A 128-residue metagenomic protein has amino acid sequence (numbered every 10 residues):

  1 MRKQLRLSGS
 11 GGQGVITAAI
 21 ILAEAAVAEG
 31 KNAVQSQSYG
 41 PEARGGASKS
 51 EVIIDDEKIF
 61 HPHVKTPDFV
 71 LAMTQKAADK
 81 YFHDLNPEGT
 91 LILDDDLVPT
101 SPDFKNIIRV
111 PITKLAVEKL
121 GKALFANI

Functional and structural regions predicted by a protein language model:
M1-I128: Active-site cofactor/cluster-binding pocket
